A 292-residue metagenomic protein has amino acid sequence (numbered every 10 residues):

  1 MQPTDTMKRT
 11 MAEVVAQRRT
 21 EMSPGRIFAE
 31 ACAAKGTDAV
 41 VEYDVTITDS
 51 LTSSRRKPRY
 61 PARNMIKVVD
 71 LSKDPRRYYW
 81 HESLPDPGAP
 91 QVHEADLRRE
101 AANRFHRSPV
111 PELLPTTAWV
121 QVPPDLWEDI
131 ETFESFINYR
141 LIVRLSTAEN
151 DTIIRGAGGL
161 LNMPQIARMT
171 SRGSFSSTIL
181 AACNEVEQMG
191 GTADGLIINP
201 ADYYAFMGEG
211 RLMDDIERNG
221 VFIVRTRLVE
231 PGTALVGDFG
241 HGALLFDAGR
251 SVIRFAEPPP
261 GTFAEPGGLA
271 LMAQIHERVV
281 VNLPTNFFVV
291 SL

Functional and structural regions predicted by a protein language model:
M1-A31: A generic N-terminal leader/anchor concept
G25-T116: Assembly/oligomerization interface modules of large self-assembling protein complexes
E42-T48, P123, I198-D202, R225 (+2 more regions): Helix N-cap / beta->alpha transition motif
L84-P87, L126, T147, D151 (+3 more regions): Short loop/turn segments at secondary-structure transitions that flank enzyme active sites
A89-Q91, T132, M207-G210, T233-V236 (+1 more regions): Short conserved micro-motifs at the rims of enzyme active sites and ligand-binding pockets
E94-M189, F288-L292: Alpha-helical scaffold segments that mediate packing/assembly in large oligomeric complexes
A157-E277: Extended oligomerization regions of viral-like shell subunits
I275-L292: Structural signal for terminal/edge beta-strands and the immediately following C-terminal loop/tail that closes
